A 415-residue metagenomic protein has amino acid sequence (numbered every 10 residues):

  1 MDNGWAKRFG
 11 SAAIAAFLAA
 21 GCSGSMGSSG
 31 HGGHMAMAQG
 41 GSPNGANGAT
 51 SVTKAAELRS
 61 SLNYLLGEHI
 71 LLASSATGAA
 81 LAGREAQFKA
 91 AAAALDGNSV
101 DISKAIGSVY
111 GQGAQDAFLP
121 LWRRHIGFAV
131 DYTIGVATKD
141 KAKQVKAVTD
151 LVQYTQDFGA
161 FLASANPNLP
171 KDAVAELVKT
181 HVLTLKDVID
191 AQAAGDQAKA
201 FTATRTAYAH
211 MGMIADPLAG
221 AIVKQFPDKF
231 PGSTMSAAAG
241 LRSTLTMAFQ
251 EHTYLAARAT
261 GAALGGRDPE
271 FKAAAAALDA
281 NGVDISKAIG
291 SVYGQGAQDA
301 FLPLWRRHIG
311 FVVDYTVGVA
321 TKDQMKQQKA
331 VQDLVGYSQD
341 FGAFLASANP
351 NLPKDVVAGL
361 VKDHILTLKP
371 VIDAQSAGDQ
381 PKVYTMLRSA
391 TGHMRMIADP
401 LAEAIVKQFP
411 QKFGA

Functional and structural regions predicted by a protein language model:
D2-A13: Bacterial N-terminal signal peptides that target proteins for export
L18-G21: C-terminal motif of bacterial Sec signal peptides marking the signal peptidase cleavage site
S23-M26: Bacterial signal peptide processing site
S28-G48: N-terminal low-complexity, Pro/Thr-rich disordered segments that flank secretion/membrane-targeting signals
G45, S51-R59, N63-F88, A92-L95 (+6 more regions): C-terminal amphipathic alpha-helix
Q87-K104, D116-R123, G127, D131 (+7 more regions): N-terminal, motif-rich segments that launch catalysis or mediate targeting to/interaction with membranes, typified by
G111-K146, L151, Q295-L334: Mid-length scaffold segments of soluble, non-membrane domains
